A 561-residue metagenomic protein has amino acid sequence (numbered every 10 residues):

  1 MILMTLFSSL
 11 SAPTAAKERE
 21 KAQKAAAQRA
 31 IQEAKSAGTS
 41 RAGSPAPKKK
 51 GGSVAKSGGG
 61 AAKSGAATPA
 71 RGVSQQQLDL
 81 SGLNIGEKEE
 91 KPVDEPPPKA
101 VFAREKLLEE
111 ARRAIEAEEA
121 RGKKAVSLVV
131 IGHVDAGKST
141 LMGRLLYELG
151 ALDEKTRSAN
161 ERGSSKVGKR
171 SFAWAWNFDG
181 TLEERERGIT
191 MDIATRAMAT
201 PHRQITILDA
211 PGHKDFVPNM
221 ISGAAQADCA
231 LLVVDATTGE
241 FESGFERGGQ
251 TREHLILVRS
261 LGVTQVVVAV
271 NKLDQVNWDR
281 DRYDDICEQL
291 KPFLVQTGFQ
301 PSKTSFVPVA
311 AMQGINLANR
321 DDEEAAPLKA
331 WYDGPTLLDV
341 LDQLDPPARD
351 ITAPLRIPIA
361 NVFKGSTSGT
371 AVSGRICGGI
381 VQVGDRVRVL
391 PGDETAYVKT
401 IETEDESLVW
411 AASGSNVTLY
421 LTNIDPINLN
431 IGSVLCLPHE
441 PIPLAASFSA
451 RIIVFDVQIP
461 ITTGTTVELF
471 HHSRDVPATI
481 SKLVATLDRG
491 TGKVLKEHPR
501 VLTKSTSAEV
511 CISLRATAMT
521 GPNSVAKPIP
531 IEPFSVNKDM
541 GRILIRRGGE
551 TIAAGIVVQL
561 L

Functional and structural regions predicted by a protein language model:
M1-A26, E33, A37-G38, G43-S53 (+7 more regions): C-terminal effector/interaction modules appended to NTPase cores
R121, V134, T190, A197-P201 (+4 more regions): Conserved catalytic network of the ASCE P-loop NTPase/AAA+ motor domain
I131-H133, S139-P218, A230-E240: P-loop NTPase switch module centered on the Walker A-proximal segment
D135, L141, N160, G188 (+13 more regions): Residue-level signature of catalytic and energy-coupling elements of molecular machines, predominantly ATP/GTP-dependent
R170, D179-I189, S243, F293-K303 (+6 more regions): Active-site phosphate-binding and catalytic loops of NTP-dependent enzymes
R203, V217-S243, T251-T264: Inter-motif core of Ras-like GTPase G domains
H213-K214, A236-E240, K272-N277, A311-I315 (+1 more regions): Conserved nucleotide-binding/hydrolysis micro-motifs of P-loop NTPases
Q275-P354: Canonical P-loop GTPase G-domain recognition
